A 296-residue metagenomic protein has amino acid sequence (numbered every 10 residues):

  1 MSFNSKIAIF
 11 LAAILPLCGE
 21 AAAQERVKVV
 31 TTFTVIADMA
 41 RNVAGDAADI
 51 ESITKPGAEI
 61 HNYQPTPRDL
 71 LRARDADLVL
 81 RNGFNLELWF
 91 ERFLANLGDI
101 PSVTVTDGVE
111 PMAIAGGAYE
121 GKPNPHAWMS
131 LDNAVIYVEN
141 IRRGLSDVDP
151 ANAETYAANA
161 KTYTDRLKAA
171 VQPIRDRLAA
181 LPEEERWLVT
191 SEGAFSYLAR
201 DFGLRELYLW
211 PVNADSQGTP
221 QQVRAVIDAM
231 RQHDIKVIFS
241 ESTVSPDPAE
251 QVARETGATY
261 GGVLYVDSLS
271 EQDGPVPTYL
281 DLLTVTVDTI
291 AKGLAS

Functional and structural regions predicted by a protein language model:
F3, Q24-S296: Extracytoplasmic metal-acquisition and chelation regions
K6-L17: Bacterial N-terminal signal peptides
L17-C18, A253: Hydrophobic alpha-helical membrane context
G19-A23: Sec/Tat signal peptide C-region and signal peptidase I cleavage site
